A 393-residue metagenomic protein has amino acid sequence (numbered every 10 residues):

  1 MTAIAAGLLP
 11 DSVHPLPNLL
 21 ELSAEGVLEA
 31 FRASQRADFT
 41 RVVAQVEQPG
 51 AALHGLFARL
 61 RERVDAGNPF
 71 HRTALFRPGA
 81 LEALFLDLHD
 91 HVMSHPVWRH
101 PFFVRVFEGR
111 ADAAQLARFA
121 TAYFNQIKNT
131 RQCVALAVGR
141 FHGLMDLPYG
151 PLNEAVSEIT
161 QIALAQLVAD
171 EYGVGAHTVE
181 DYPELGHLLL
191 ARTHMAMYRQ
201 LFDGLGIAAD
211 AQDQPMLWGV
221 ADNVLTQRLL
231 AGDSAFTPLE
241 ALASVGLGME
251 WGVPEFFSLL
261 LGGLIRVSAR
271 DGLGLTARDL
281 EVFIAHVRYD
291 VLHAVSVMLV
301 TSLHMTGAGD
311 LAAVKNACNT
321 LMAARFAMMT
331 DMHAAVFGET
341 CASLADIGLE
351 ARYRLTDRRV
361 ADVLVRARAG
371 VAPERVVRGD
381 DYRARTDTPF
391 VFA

Functional and structural regions predicted by a protein language model:
T2-A393: Non-heme di-metal
